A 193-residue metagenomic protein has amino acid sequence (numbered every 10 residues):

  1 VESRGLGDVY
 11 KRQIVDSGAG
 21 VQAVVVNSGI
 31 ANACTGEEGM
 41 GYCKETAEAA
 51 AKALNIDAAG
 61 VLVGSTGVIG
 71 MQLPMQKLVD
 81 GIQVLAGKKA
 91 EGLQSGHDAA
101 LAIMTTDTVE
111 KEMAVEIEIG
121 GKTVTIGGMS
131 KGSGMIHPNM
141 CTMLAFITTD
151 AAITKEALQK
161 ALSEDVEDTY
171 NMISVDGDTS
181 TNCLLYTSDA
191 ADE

Functional and structural regions predicted by a protein language model:
V1-Y10, Y186-E193: Single conserved hydrophobic/aromatic residue that forms the stacking wall/gate of nucleotide- or nucleobase-binding
R4, D8-D16, E38-G39, E45-T46: Terminal domain-initiation and capping elements
I14, S133-I136, S174-D176: Short beta-strand/turn micro-motifs at beta-sheet edges
G20-N27, N139-T142: Residues forming anionic-ligand binding surfaces in small-molecule and nucleic-acid pockets of primarily soluble enzymes
V24, S28-E37, A59-D80, S174-S188: Short, surface-exposed loop/turn segments at secondary-structure boundaries that line and modulate
T35-Y42, I153-A157: Short alpha-helix boundary/capping segments
K52-Y170: Glycine-rich, mobile lid/loop segments that gate access to catalytic sites or pores
